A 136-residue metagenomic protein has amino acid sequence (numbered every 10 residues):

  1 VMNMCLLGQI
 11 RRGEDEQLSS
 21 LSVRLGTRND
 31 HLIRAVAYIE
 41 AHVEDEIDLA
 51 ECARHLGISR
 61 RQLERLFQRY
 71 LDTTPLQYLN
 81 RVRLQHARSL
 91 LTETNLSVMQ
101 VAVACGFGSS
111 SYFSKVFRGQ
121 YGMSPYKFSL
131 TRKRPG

Functional and structural regions predicted by a protein language model:
V1-A37, A41, D45, A50-L56 (+2 more regions): Short, Lys/Arg-enriched, Trp-marked, Pro/Gly-tolerant hinge/linker segments that flank
S22-T27, V101-C105, Y126-F128: Short alpha-helical linear motifs
E46-A50, I58, Q68-S109, L130-G136: Terminal helix-turn-helix DNA-binding modules in bacterial transcription factors
R61, S110-S111, Y126: Key DNA-contact positions within bacterial/archaeal DNA-binding proteins
L63, F67, Y112-F113, F117: Short hydrophobic/aromatic patch on the recognition helix
D72, G106, F117-R118, G122-P125: Conserved phosphate-binding and hydrolysis motifs of nucleotide-dependent enzymes
